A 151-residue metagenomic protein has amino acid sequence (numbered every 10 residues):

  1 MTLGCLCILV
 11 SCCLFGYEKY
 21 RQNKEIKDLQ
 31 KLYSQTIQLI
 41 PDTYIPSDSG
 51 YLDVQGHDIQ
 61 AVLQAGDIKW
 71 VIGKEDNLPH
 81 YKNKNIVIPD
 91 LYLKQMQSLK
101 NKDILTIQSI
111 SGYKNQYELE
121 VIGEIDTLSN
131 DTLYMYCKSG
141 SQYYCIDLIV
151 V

Functional and structural regions predicted by a protein language model:
G4-V151: Solvent-exposed, non-transmembrane regions of membrane-associated and secreted proteins
